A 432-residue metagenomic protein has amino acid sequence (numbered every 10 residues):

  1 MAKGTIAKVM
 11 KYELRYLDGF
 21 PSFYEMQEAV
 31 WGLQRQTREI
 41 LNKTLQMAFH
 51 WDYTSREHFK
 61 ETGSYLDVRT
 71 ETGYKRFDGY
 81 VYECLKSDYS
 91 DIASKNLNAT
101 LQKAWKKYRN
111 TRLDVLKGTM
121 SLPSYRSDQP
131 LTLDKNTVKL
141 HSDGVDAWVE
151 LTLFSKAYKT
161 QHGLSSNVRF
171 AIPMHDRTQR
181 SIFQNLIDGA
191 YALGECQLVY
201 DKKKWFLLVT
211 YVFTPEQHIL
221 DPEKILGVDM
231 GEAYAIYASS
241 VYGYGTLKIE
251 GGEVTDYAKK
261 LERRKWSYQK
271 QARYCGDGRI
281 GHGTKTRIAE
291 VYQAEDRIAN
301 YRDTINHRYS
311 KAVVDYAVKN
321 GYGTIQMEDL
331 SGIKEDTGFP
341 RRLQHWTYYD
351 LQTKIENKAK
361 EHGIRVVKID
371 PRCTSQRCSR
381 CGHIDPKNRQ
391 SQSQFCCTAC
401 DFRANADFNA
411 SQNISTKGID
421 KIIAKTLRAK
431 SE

Functional and structural regions predicted by a protein language model:
M1-E432: Nucleic-acid substrate recognition interfaces
